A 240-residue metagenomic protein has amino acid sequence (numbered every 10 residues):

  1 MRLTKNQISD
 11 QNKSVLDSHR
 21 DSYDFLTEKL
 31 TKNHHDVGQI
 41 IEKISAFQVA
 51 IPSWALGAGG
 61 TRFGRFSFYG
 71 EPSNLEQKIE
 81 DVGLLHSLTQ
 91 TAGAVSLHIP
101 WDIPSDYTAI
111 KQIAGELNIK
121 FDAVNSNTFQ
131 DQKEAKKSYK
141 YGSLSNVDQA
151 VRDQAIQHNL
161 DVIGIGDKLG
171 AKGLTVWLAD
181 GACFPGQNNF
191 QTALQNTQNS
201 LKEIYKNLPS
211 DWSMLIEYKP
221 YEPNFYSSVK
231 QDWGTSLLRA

Functional and structural regions predicted by a protein language model:
M1-D167: N-terminal pre-domain/capping segments
L3, E28-K43, S138-A240: Active-site acidic/histidine proton-transfer and metal-coordination neighborhood in alpha/beta enzyme cores
